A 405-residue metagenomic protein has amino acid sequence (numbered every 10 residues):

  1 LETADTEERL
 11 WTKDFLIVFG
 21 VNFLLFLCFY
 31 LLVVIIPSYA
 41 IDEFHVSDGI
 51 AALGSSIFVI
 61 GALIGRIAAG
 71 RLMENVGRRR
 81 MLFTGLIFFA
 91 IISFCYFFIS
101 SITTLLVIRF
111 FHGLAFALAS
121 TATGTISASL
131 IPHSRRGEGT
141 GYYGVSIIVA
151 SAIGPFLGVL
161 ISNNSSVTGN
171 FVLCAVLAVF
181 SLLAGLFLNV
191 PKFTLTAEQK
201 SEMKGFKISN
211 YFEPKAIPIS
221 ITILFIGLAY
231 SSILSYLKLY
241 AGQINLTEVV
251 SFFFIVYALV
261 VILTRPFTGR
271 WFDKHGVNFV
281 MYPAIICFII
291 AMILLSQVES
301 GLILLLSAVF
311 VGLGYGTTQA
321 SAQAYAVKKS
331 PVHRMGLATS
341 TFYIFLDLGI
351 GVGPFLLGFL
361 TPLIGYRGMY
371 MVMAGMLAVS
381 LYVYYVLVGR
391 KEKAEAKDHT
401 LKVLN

Functional and structural regions predicted by a protein language model:
E2-T12, V190-I219, L401-N405: Juxtamembrane intracellular "pre-TM" segments in multi-pass secondary transporters
K13-F44, A51, G227-Y240: Helix-loop boundary and gating motifs at the non-cytosolic
V59-I67, S151-A152, A258-P266, I350-G351: Residue-level signature of mid-helix packing/kink "hotspots" within the transmembrane helices of 12-pass Major
I64-S100, H275: Conserved MFS/SLC helix-loop-helix module at the cytosolic interface between two early adjacent transmembrane helices
T103-F111, A291, L302-F310: Paired small-residue
I108-S146: Cytoplasmic helix-loop-helix junction between adjacent transmembrane helices in 12-TM secondary transporters
Y142-F187: Helix-loop-helix hairpin linking two adjacent transmembrane segments in secondary transporters
A175-A197, V383-V388: C-terminal membrane-cytosol helix-exit motif in multi-pass small-molecule transporters
